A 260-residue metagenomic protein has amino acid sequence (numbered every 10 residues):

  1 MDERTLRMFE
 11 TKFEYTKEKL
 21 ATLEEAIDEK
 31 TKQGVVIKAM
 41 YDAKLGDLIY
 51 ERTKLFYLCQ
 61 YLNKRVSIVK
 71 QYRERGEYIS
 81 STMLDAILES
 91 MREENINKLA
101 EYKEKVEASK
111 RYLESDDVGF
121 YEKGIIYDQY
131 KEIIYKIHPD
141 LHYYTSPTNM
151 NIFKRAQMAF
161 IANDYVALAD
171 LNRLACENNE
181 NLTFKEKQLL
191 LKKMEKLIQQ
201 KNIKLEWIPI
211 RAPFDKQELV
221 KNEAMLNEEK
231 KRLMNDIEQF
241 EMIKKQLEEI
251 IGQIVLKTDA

Functional and structural regions predicted by a protein language model:
M1-A260: C-terminal accessory/regulatory regions appended to core domains
